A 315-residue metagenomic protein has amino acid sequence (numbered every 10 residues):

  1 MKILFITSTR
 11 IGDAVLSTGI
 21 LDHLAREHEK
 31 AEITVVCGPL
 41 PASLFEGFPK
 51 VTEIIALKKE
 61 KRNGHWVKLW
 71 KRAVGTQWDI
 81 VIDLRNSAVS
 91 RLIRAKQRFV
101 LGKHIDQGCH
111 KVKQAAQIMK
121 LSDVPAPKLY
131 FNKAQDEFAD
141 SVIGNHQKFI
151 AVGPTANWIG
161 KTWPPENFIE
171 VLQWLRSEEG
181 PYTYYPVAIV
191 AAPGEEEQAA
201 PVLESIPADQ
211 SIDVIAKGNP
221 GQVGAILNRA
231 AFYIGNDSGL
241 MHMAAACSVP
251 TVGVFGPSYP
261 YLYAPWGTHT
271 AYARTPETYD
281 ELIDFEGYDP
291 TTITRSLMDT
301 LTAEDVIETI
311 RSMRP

Functional and structural regions predicted by a protein language model:
M1-P315: Catalytic machinery of carbohydrate-active enzymes, primarily nucleotide-sugar-dependent glycosyltransferases
